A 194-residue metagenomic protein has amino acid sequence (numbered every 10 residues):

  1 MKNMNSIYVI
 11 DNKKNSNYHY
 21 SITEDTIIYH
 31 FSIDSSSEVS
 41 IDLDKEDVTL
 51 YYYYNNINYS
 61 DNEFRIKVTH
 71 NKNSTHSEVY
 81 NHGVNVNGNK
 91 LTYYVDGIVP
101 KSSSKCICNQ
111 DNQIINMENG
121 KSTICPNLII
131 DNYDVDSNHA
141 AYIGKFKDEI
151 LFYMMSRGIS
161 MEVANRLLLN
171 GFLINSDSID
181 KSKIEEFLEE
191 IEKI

Functional and structural regions predicted by a protein language model:
M1-F152, S156-I159, L173-N175, I179-I194: Conserved beta-strand/loop scaffold segments within soluble protein domains that form the structured core and edges
E162-V163: Short acidic capping loops at alpha-helix termini that bridge into adjacent secondary structure
R166-I174: Small/polar glycine-rich anion-binding or flexible loop at a beta-alpha turn
